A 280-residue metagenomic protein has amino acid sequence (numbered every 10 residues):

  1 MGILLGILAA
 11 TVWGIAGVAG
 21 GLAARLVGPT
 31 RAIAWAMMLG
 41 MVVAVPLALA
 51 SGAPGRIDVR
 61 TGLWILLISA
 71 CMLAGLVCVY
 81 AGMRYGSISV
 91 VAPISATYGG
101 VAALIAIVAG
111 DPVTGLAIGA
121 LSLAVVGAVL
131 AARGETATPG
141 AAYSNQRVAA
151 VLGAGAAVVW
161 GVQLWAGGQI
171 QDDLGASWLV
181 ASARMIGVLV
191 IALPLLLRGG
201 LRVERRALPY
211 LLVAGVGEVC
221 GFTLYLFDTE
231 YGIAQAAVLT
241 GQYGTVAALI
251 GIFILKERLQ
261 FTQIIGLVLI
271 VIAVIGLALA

Functional and structural regions predicted by a protein language model:
M1-A10, A19-G20, R25-T30, A34-I65 (+6 more regions): Membrane-interface interhelical linkers
A9, I65-L73, Y80-A128, W178-I186 (+1 more regions): Specific alpha-helical transmembrane segments that line the substrate/conduction pathway and gating interfaces
T11-G14, V18, V45, S69-V77 (+11 more regions): Hydrophobic/small/kink-forming positions within alpha-helical transmembrane segments of polytopic membrane proteins
T11-L39, A53-P54, V159-I186, Q235-V238: Juxtamembrane helix-loop-helix junctions in multi-pass membrane proteins
A44-P54, A102-A117, V158-L174, E218-A236 (+1 more regions): Hydrophobic alpha-helical transmembrane segments in multi-pass integral membrane proteins
V101-A106, L116-E135, Q263-L279: Hydrophobic transmembrane alpha-helices of multi-pass small-molecule transport proteins
L249-V271: Interfacial loop-to-transmembrane junctions
